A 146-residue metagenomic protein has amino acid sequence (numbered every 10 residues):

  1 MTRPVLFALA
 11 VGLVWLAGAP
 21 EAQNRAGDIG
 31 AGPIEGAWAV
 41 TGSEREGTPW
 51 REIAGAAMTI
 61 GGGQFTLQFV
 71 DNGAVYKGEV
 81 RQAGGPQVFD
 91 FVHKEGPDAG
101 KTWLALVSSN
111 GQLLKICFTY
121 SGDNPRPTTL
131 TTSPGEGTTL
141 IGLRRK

Functional and structural regions predicted by a protein language model:
M1, A17, G30, A83 (+2 more regions): Compositionally biased, intrinsically disordered/low-complexity regions enriched for serine, proline and threonine
T2-T48, T139-K146: Amphipathic/hydrophobic helical signal segments and adjacent flexible N-terminal regions that mediate secretion
A17, S43, V70-N72, E79 (+2 more regions): Surface loops and adjacent helix of pleckstrin homology
N24-R25, Q87-K146: Beta-sheet ligand-binding and adhesion/scaffold domains
A26-G73, P97-A99, N124-T128: Short, solvent-exposed loop/hinge segments that bridge or flank secondary-structure elements
P49-D90, E136-I141, K146: N-terminal glycine/threonine-rich, aromatic-flanked beta-hairpin/loop signature
